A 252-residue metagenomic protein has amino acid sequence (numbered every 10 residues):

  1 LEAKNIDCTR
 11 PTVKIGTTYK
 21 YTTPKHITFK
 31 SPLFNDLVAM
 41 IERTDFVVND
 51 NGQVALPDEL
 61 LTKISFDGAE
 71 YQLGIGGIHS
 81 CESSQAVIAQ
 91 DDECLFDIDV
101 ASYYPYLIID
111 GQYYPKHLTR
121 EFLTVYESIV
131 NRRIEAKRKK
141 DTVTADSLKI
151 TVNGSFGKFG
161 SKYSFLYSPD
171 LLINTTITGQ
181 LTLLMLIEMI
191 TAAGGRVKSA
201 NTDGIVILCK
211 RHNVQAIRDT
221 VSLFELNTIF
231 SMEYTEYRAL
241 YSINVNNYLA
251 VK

Functional and structural regions predicted by a protein language model:
L1-Y106, L181, M185, M189-R211 (+2 more regions): Conserved "right-hand" nucleotidyltransferase catalytic core of DNA-directed polymerases
A89-K252: Conserved catalytic core of nucleic-acid polymerases
